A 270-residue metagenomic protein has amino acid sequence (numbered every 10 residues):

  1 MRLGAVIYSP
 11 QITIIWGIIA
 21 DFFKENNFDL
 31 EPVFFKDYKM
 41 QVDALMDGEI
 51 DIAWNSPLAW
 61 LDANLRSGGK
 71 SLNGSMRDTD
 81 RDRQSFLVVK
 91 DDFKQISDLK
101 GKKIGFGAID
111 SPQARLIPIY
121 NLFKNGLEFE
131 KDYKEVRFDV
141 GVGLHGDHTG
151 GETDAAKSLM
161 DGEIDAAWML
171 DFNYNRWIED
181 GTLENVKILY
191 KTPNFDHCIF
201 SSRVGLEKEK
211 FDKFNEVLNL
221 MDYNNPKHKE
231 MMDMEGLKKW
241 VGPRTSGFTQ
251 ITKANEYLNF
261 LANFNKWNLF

Functional and structural regions predicted by a protein language model:
M1-R2, P10-I15, S201-F270: An extracytoplasmic/periplasmic, membrane-proximal ligand-sensing/linker region
R2-F23, L58, D82-D154, E230 (+2 more regions): Bilobed "Venus flytrap"/periplasmic-binding protein-like clamshell domains and structurally analogous long
F34-Y38, G48-S67, E152, W168-N175: Beta->alpha turn/N-cap motifs
A44-D98, I109-D110: Acidic, polar ligand-binding/catalytic clefts
L45-M46, L99, L159-M160, F214: Hydrophobic residues within well-ordered alpha-helices
E49, K103, E163: Conserved functional loop/turn residues at catalytic and ligand-binding sites
Q84-K94, F195-K210: A bilobed periplasmic-binding-protein/Venus flytrap-type ligand-binding module shared by bacterial periplasmic
Q113-E207: Pocket-lining segment of extracytoplasmic ligand-binding domains
